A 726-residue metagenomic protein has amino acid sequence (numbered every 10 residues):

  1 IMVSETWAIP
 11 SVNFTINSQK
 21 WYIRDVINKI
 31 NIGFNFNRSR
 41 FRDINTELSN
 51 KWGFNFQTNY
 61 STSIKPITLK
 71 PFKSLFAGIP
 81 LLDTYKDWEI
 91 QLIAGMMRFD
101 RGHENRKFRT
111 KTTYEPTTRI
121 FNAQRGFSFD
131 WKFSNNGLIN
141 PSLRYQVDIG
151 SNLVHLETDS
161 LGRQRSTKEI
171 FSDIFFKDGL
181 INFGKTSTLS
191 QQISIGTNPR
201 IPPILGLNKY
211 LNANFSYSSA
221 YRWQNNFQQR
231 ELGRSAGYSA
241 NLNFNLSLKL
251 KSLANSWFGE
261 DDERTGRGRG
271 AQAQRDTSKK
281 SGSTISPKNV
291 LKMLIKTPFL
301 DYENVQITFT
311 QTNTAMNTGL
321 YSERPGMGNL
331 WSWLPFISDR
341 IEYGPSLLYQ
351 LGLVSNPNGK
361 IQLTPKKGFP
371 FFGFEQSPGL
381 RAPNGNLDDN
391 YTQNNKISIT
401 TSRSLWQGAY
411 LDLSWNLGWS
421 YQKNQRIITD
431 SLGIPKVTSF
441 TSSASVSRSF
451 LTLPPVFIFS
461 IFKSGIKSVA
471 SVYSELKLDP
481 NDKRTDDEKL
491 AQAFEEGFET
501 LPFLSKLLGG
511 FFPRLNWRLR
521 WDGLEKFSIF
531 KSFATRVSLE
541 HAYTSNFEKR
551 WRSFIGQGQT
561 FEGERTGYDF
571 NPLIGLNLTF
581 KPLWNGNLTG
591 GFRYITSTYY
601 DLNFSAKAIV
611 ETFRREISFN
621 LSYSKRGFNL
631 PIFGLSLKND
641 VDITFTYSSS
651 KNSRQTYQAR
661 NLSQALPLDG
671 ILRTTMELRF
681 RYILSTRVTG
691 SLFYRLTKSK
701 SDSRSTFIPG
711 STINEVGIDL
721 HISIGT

Functional and structural regions predicted by a protein language model:
I1-T726: Exposed, low-structure sequence patches enriched in small/polar residues
